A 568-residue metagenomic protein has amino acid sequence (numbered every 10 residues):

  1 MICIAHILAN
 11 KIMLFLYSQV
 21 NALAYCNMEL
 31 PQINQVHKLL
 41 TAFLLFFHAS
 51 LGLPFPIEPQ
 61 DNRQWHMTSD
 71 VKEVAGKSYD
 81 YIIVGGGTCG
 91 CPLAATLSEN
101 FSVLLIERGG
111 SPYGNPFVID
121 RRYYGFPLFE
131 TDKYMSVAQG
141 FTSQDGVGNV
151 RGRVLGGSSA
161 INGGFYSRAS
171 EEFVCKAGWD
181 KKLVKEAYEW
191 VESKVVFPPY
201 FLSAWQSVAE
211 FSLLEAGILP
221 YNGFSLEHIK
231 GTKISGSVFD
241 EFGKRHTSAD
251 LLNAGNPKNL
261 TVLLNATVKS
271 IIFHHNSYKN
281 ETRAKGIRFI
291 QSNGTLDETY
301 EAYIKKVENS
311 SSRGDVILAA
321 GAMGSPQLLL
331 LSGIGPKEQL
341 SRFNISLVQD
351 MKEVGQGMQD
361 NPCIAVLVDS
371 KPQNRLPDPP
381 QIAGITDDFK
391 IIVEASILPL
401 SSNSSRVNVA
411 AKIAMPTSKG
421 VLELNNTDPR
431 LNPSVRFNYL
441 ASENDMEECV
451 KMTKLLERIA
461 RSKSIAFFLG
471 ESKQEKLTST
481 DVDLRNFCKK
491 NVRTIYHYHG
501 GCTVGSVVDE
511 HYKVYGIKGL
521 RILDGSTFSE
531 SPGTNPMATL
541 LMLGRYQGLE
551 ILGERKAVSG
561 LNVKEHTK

Functional and structural regions predicted by a protein language model:
N34, E172, G178-I290, E475-K476: Conserved redox-cofactor binding core of oxidoreductases
F47-K176, K182, R288, R342 (+2 more regions): N-terminal glycine-rich phosphate/pyrophosphate-binding loop and immediately adjacent elements
Y79, E298-D315, A319: Core beta-strand elements of the Rossmann-like FAD/NAD(P) dinucleotide-binding domain in flavoenzyme oxidoreductases
G109, D315, A319-S325, S332-I334: Glycine-/small-residue-rich beta->alpha transition segments that form the dinucleotide
Y123-E215, V409-R430, S434: Redox-cofactor-proximal catalytic regions of oxidoreductases
K269, I465-G533: A glycine-rich dinucleotide-binding beta-alpha-beta segment and adjacent secondary-structure elements that constitute
G324-K419, N426, E443-E447, K451-A466 (+4 more regions): Mid-to-C-terminal "cap/lid" subdomains and adjacent gly/pro-rich loops that border and regulate access to redox
P532-Y546: A conserved FAD-binding loop/helix module that cradles the flavin
